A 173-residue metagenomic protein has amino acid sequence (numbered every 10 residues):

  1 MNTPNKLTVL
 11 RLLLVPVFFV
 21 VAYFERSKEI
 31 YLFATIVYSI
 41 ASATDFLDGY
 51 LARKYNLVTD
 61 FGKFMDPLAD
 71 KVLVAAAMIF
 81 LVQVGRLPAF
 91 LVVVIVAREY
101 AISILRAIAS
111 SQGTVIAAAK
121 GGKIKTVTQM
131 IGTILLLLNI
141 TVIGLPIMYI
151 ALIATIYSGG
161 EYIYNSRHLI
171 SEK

Functional and structural regions predicted by a protein language model:
M1-K173: Alpha-helical transmembrane bundles and membrane-interface segments of multipass inner-membrane proteins
